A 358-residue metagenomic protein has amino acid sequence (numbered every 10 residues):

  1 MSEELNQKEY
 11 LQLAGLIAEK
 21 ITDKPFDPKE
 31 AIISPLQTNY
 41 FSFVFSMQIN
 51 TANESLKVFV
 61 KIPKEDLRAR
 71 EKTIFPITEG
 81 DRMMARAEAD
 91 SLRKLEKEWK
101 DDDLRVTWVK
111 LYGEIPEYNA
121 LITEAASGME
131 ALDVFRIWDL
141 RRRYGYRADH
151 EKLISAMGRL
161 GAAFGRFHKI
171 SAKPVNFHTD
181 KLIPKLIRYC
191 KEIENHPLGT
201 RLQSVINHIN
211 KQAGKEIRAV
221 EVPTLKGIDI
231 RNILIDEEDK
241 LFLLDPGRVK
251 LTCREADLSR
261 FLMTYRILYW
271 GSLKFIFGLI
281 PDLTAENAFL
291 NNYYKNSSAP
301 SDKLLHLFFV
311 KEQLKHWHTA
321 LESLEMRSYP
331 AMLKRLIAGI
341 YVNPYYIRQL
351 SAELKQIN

Functional and structural regions predicted by a protein language model:
M1-P116, I217, D236-L241, I357-N358: Conserved NTP-binding catalytic cores of kinases and kinase-like/nucleotidyltransferase enzymes across multiple kinase
E9-K29, A172-K226: An alpha-helical support segment within catalytic cores of ATP-dependent transferases
L67-M84, I137-R141, Y269-P281, E325-L336: Short, flexible/disordered intra-domain loops and linkers
K94-D102, M129-N176, A213: Conserved kinase catalytic-core helix
Y118-E130: Conserved short submotifs of the Hanks-type protein kinase catalytic core that shape the nucleotide-binding pocket
R231-F261: Catalytic activation segment of kinase domains across protein kinase-like and atypical kinase folds
D239, F277, A299, E312-N358: ATP/Mg2+ or Mg2+-diphosphate-binding catalytic cores that bind nucleotide phosphates or diphosphates via glycine-rich
L258-S297, E312-Y329: Active-site activation/catalytic loop segments of kinase-like enzymes and analogous catalytic loops in related
